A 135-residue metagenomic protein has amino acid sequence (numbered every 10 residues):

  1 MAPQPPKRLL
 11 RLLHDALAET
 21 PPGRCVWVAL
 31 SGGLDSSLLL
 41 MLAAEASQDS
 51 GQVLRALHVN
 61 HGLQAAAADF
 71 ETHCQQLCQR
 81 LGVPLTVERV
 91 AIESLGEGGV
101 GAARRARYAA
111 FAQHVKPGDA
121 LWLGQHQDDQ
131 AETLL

Functional and structural regions predicted by a protein language model:
M1-L135: Core alpha/beta nucleotide-donor-binding catalytic domains of modification enzymes
